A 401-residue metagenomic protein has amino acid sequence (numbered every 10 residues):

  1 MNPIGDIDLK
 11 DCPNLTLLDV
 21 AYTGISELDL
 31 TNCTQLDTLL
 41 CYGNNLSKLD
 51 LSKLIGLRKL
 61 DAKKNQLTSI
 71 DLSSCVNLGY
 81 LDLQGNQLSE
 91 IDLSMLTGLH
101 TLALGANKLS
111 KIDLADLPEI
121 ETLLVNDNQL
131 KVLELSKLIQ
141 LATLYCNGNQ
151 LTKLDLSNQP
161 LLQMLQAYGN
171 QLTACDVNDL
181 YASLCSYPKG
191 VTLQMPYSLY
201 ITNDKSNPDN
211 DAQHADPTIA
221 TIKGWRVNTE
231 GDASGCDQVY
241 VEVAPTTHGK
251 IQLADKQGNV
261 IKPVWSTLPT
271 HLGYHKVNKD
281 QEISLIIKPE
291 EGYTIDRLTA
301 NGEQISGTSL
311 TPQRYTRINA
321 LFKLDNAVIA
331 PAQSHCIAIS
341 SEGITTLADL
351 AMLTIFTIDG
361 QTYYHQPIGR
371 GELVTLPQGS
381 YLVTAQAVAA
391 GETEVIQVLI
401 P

Functional and structural regions predicted by a protein language model:
N2, T23, N44, N65 (+6 more regions): Consensus "Asn ladder" position of solenoid repeat domains
I4, L15, I25, L36-D37 (+14 more regions): Conserved hydrophobic position(s) of the canonical leucine-rich repeat
D6-I7, L28-L30, L49-L51, I70 (+5 more regions): Canonical leucine-rich repeat
T16-V20, D37-C41, R58-A62, G79-L83 (+5 more regions): Conserved hydrophobic beta-strand positions in leucine-rich repeat
V239-P245, T308-A327: Conserved "repeat-terminator" motif of extracellular CCP/Sushi domains
D280-G307: Surface-exposed interfaces of beta-sheet-rich extracellular modules
N326-A332, S380-P401: C-terminal tail/sorting-segment detector
Q361-A390: Short, surface-exposed loop/turn motifs with a glycine/proline- and acidic-biased composition
